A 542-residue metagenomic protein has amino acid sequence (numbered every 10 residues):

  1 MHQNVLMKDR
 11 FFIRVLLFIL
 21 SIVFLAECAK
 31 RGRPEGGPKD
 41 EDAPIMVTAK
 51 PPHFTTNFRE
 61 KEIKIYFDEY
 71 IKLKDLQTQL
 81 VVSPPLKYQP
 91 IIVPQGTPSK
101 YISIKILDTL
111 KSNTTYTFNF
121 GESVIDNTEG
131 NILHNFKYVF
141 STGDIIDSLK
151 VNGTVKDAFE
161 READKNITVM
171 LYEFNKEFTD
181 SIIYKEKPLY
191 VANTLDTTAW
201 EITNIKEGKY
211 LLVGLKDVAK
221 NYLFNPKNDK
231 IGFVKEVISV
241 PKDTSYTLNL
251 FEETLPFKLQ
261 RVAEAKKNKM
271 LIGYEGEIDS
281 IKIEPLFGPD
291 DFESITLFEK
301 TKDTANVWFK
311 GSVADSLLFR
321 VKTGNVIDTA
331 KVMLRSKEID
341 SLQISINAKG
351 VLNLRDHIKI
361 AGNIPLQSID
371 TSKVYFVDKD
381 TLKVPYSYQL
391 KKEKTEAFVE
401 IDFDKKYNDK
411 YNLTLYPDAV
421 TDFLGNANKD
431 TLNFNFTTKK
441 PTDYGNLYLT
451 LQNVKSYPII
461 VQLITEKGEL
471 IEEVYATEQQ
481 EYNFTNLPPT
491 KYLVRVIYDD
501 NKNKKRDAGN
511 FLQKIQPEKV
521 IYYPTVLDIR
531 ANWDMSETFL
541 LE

Functional and structural regions predicted by a protein language model:
M1-C28: Sec-dependent bacterial lipoprotein signal peptides
D9, E27-L215, K227-F233, E252-D443 (+1 more regions): Acidic, low-complexity Ser/Thr/Gly/Pro-rich repeat segments typical of extracellular/periplasmic and surface-exposed
H134-N135, D217-T254, M333-D340, L424-L432 (+2 more regions): Structured interaction patches on ligand/partner-binding surfaces of diverse proteins
N175, K216-A219, E275, V454 (+1 more regions): Short, flexible beta-strand-to-coil junctions
F257, P365, I369, V454-K455 (+1 more regions): Compositionally biased, intrinsically disordered linkers/stalks adjacent to structured regions
Y411, L415, N486-L487, L493-D499 (+2 more regions): Short beta-strand and adjacent turn/loop elements
N426, V454-I464, Y492: C-terminal structured domain segments across diverse proteins
N446-L447: Intrinsically disordered, low-complexity terminal regions enriched in Ser/Thr/Pro/Gly and charged residues
